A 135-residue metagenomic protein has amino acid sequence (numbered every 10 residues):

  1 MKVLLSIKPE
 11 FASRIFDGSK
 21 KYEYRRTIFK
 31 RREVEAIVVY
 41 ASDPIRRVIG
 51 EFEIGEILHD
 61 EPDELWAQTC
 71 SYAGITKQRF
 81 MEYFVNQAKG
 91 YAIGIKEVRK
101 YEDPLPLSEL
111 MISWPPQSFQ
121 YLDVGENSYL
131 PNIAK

Functional and structural regions predicted by a protein language model:
M1-K135: Structured alpha/beta reader/binder surfaces that contact nucleic acids or chromatin modification marks
